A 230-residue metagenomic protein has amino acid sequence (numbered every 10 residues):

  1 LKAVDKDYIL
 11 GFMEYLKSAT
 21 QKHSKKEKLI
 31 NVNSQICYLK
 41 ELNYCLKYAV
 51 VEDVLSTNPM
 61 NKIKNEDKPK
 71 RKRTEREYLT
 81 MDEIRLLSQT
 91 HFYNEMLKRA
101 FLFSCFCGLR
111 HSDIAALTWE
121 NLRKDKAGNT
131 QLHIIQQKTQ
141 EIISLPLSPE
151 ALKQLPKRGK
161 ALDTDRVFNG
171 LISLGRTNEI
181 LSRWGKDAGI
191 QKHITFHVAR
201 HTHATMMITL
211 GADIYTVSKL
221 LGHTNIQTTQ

Functional and structural regions predicted by a protein language model:
L1-K47, V51-E52, L171-G175, H193-T195: N-terminal core-binding DNA-recognition domain of tyrosine site-specific recombinases/integrases
K6, Y38, I84, M96-K98 (+4 more regions): Short, leucine-enriched amphipathic alpha-helices that occur as contiguous helical runs
S18, V54-L55, L109, I190 (+2 more regions): Helix N-cap/coil-helix junction residues
K28-V32, I36-K40, V51, L55-H111 (+3 more regions): Basic, Lys/Arg- and aromatic-enriched nucleic-acid-binding interface segment
K62-D67, E83, C107, A116-K157: Conserved tyrosine-mediated DNA breakage-rejoining catalytic core shared by Y-recombinases
L102, F106, S112-D113, I180-R183 (+1 more regions): C-terminal catalytic core of tyrosine-transesterase DNA break-rejoin enzymes
N121-N129, Q191-K192, A212-Q230: Short, polar N-cap/turn motifs at the start of nucleic acid-interacting alpha helices
Q136-P156, L162-R183: C-terminal catalytic core of Y-nucleophile DNA break-rejoin enzymes
